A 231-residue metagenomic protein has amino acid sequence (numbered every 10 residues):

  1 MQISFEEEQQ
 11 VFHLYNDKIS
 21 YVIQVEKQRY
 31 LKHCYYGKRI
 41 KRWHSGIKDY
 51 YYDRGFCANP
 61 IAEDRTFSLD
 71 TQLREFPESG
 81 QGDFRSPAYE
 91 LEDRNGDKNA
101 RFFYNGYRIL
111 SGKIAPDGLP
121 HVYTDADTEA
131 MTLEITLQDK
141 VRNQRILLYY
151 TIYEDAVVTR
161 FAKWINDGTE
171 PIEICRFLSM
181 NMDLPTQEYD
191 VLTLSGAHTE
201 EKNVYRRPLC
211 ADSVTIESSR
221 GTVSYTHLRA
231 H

Functional and structural regions predicted by a protein language model:
M1-Q9: Short, Gly/Pro- and small/polar-rich lid/capping loops
V11-H13, E134-T136, K163: Residue-level detector of beta-strand face positions
Y15, Q28-R29, Y36-R39, Y52 (+2 more regions): Acidic (Asp/Glu-rich), glycine- and aromatic
C34-P60: Acidic, aromatic-enriched beta-alpha/helix-loop junctions
G80-V157: Extended, loop-rich substrate-binding clefts of extracytoplasmic carbohydrate-active enzymes
V191-T193, N203-G221: Polar, glycine-rich mid-to-C-terminal structural blocks that act as macromolecule-binding/assembly scaffolds
T226-H231: Conserved small/polar residues in nucleotide/adenosyl-binding loops
